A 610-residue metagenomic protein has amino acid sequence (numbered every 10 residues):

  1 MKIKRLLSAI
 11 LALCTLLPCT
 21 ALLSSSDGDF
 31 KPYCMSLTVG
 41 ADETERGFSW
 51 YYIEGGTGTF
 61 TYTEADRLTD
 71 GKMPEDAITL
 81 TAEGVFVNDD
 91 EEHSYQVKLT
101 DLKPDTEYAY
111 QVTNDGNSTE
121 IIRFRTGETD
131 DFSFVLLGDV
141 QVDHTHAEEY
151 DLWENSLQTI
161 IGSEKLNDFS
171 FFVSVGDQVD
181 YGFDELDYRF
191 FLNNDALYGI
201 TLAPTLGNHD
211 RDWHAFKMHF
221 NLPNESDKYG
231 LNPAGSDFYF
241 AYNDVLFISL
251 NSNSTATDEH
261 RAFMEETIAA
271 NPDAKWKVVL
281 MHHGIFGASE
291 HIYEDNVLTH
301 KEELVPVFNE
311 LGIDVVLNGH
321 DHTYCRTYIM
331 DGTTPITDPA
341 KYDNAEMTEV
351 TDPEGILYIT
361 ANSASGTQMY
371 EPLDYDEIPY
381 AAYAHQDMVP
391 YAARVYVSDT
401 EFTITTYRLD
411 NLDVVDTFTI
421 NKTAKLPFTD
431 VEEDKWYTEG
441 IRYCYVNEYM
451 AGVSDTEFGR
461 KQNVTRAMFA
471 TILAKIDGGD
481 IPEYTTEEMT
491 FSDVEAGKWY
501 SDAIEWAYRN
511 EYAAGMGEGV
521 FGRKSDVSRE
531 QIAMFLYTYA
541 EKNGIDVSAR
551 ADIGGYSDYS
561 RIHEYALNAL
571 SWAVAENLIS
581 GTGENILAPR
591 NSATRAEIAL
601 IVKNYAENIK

Functional and structural regions predicted by a protein language model:
P18-V142, R394-A424: Acidic, histidine-bearing metal-coordination/catalytic regions of metal-dependent phosphoesterases
L22-L23, T423-T438, A451-A467, A474-D502 (+4 more regions): Feature responds to low-complexity, polar/acidic, surface-exposed segments characteristic of secreted/exported proteins
W50, Y150-D212, E310: Core catalytic region of metal-dependent phosphoesterases/phosphodiesterases, especially metallo-beta-lactamase-like
L68-D90, V135-N155, M218-Y229, G287-E294 (+1 more regions): Acidic/histidine-rich helix-loop elements that form or flank divalent-metal/phosphate-binding sites at the catalytic
H93-L99, E107-R125, L186-D273, L298 (+3 more regions): Extended active-site neighborhood of metal-dependent phosphoesterases/phosphodiesterases
L136-G138, F171-D177, Y181, L202-N208 (+4 more regions): Active-site neighborhood of phospho(di)ester-bond hydrolases with catalytic His/Asp-centered motifs
V142-H146, D180-D184, N208-H214, T255-D258 (+3 more regions): Active-site environment of divalent metal-dependent phosphoester hydrolases
D151, A274-V316, D321, Y328 (+1 more regions): Active-site-proximal segments of metal-dependent phosphoesterases and phosphodiesterases across multiple
